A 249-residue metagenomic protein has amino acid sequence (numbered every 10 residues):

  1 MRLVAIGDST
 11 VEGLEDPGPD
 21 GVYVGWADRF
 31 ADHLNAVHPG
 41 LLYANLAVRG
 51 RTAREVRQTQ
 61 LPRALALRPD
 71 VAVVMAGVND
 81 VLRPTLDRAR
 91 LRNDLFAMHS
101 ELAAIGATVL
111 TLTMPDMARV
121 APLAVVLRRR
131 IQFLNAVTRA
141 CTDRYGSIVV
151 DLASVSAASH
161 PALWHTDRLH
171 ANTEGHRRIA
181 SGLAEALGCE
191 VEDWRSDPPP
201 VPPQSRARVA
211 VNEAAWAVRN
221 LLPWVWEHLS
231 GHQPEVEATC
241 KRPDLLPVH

Functional and structural regions predicted by a protein language model:
M1-R49, L61-R68: Serine-esterase "nucleophile elbow" of acetyl-processing enzymes
E12-D16, P39, A53-R90, D116-M117: Oxyanion-hole/transition-state-stabilizing segment in secreted/luminal serine hydrolases and related acyltransferases
G18-G25, L86-N93, V125-F133, D167-E174: Alpha-helix N-cap and loop-to-helix initiation/capping positions
R90-A104, F133-A140: Alpha-helical scaffolding segments of alpha/beta enzyme cores, especially the outer helices of TIM-barrel or partial
S100, A104-V109, S147: A short helix->loop->beta-strand "cap" motif at the edges of active sites that frequently abuts
R119-L152, T173: Substrate-gating cap/lid alpha-helix
R144, D167-H170, E174-H249: Conserved catalytic region of serine esterases and O-acyltransferases that act on ester linkages in lipids
